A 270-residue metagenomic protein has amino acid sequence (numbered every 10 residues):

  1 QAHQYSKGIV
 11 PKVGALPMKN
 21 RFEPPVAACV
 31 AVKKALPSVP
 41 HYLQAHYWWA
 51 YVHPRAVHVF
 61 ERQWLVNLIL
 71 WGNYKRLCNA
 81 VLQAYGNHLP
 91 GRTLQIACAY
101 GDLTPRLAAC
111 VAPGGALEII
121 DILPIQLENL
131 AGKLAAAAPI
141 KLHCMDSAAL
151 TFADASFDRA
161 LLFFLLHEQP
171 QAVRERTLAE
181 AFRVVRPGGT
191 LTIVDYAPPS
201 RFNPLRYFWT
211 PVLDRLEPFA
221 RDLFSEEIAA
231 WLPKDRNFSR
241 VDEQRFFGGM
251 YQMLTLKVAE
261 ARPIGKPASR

Functional and structural regions predicted by a protein language model:
P17-R62: N-terminal, positively charged/glycine-rich alpha-helical extensions of SAM-dependent methyltransferases
W48, E175, T192-M253: C-terminal alpha-helical "lid/dimerization" subdomain adjacent to the S-adenosyl-L-methionine
I69-P90, R106: Conserved alpha-helix/loop element of class I SAM-dependent methyltransferases that forms part of the SAM/SAH-binding
R92-A149: Class I SAM-dependent methyltransferase SAM/SAH-binding core
P113-G114, V185-T190: Short glycine-dipeptide loop
A148-A160: A short acidic, Gly/Pro-enriched loop at the edge of an enzyme's catalytic core that lines a small-molecule cofactor
D158-A172: A short SAM/SAH-binding and catalytic strip from SAM-dependent methyltransferases
E175-P187: A short glycine-rich, Lys/Arg-flanked "PGG" loop and its adjoining helix->strand segment in the class I
